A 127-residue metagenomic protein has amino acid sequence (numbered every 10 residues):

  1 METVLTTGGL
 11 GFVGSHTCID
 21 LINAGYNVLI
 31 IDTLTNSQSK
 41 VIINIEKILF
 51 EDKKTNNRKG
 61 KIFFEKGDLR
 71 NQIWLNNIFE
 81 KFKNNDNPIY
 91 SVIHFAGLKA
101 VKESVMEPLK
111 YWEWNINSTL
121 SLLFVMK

Functional and structural regions predicted by a protein language model:
M1-K127: N-terminal Rossmann-like NAD(P)+-binding domain of SDR-like oxidoreductases, especially those catalyzing
